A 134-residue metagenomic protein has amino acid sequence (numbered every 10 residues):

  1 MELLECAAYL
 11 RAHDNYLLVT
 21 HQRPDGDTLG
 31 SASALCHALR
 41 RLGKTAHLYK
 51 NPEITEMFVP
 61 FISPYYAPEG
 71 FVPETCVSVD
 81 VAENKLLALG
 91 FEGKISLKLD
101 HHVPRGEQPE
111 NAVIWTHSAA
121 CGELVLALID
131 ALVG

Functional and structural regions predicted by a protein language model:
M1-G134: Replace "Mg2+/Mn2+-dependent" with "divalent metal-dependent
